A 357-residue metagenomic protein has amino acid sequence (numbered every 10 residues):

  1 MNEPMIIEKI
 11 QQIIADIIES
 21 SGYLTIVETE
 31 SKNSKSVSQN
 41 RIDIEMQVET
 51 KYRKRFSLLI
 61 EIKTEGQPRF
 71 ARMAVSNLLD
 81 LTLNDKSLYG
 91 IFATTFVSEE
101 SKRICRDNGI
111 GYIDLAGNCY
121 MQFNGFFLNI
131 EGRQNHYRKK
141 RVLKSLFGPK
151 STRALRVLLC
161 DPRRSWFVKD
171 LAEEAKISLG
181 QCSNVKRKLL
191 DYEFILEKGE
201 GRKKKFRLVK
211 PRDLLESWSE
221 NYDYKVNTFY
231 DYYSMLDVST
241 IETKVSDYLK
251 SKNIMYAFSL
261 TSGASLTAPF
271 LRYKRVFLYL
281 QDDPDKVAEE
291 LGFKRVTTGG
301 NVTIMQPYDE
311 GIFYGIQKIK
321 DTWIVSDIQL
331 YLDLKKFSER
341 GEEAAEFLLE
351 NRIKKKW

Functional and structural regions predicted by a protein language model:
M1-N33: Acidic-basic catalytic patches of nuclease active cores, encompassing PD-(D/E)XK and other metal-cofactor nuclease
E28-I44, L291, V296-W357: C-terminal regulatory/effector modules of DNA-binding transcriptional regulators
S38-L83, I91, Y331: Conserved catalytic cores of phosphodiester-cleaving nucleases, focusing on short active-site segments
L83-G109: Nucleic-acid nuclease catalytic cores
G109-M121: Charged, structured surface patches that assemble and position nucleic-acid processing machinery
L128-R153: Short alpha-helical segments that sit at the start of domains
A154-S217: Loop-centered beta-sheet repeat module
K225-Y308: Short gly/ser-rich loop at a beta-strand->alpha-helix junction or flexible surface loop bordering the NTP-binding
